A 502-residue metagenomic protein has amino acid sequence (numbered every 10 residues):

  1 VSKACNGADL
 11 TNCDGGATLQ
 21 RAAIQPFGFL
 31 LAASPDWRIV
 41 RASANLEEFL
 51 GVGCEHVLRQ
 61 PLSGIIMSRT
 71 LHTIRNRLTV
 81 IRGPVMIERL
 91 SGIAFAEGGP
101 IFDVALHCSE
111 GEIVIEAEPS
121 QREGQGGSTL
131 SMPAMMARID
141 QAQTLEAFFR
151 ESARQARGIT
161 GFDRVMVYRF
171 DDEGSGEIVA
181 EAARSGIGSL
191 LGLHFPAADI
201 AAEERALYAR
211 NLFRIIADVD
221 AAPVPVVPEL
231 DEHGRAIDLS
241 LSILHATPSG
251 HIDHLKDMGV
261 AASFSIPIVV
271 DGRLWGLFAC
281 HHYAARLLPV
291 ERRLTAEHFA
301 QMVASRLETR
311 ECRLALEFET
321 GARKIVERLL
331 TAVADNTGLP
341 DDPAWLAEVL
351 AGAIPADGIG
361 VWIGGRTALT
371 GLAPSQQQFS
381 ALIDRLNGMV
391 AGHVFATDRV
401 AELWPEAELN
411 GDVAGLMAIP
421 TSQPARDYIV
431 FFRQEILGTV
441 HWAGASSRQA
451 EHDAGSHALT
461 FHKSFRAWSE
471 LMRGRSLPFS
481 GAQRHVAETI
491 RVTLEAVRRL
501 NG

Functional and structural regions predicted by a protein language model:
V1-D14: A general sequence property marking short-to-moderate contiguous segments in secreted/outer-membrane adhesion
N6-G7, V52, G124-L130, E151-Q155: Recognition helices and adjacent regulatory flanks at domain boundaries
A17-Q20, G28, D36, D140-M166 (+3 more regions): Signal-transducing coiled-coil/dimerization helices and immediately adjacent hinge/linker segments that couple sensory
I24-F29, A33-G127, T160-D163, G174-E177 (+5 more regions): Sensory/regulatory domains in signal-transduction proteins
R41, L130, A134, T144-E151 (+16 more regions): Generic recognition of stable, solvent-exposed alpha-helical segments in well-folded globular domains
A142, Q155, I159, L212-A222 (+13 more regions): Signal-transmission/dimerization alpha-helices at domain junctions
Y168-E229, W362-R385, V400: GAF sensory/regulatory domain recognition with acknowledged cross-activation on helical regulatory dimers
L409-R499: Charged regulatory segments coupled to nucleotide-binding catalytic modules in large multidomain enzymes
